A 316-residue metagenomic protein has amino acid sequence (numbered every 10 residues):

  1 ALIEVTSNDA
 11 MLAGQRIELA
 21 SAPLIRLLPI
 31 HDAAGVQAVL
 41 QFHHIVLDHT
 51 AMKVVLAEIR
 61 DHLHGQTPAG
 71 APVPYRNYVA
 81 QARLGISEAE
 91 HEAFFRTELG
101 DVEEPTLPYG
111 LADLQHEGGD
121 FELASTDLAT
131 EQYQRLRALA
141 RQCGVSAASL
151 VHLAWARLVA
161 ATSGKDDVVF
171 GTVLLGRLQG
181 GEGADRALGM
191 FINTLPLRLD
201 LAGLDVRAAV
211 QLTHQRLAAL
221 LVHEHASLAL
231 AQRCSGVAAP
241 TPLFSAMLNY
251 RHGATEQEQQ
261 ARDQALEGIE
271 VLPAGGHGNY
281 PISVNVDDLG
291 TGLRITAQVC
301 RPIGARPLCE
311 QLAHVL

Functional and structural regions predicted by a protein language model:
A1-D9, S21-P23, A57, D61 (+4 more regions): Short amphipathic alpha-helices and their capping loops
A1-L40, L47-T50, T97, E104 (+4 more regions): Acyl-thioester-dependent condensation/acyltransferase catalytic cores
I30-N77, G85, G304-L316: Active-site-proximal acidic secondary-structure segment that organizes catalysis
L40, L293-R301: Short, well-ordered beta-strand elements
L40-A57, S125-G164, Q211-H214, L221-H225 (+2 more regions): Acyl activation and transfer enzymes in specialized metabolism, enriched for ANL adenylate-forming modules
I59-P74, E98-P105, L220-Q232, D287-D288 (+1 more regions): A short N-terminal helical cap/helix-turn-helix that marks the beginning of AMP-binding/adenylate-forming
R83-E92, G118, L139-H152, A161-E270 (+1 more regions): His-Asp-centered acyl/peptidyl-transfer active-site segments
A265-G290: Low-complexity, glycine/alanine/valine/leucine- and proline-rich hydrophobic stretches
